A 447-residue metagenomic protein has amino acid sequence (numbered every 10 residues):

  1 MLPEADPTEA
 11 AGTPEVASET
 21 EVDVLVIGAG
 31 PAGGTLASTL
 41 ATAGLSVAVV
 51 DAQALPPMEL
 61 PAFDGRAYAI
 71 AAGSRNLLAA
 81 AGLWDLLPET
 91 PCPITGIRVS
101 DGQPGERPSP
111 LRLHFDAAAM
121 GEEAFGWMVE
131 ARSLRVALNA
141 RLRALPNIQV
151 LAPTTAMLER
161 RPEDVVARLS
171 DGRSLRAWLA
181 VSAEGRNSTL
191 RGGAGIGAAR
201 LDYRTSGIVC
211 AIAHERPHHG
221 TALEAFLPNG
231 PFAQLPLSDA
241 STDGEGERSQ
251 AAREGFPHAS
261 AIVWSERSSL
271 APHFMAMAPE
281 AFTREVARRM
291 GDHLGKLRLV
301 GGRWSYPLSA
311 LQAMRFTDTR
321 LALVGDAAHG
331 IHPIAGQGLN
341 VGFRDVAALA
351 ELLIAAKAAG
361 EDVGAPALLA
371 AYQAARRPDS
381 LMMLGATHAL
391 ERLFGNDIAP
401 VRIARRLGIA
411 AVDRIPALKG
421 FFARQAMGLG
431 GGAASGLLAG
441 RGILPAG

Functional and structural regions predicted by a protein language model:
M1-V24, T39-A43: Extreme N-terminal leader/targeting segments of oxidoreductases
E19-T20, T90-G193, L201-S206: Conserved N-terminal helical subregion
D23-V49: N-terminal Rossmann-like FAD-binding beta1-loop-alpha1 element of flavoenzymes
A41-R66: Glycine-rich FAD pyrophosphate-binding loop
A62-P104: N-terminal FAD cofactor-binding segment of flavoenzymes
N187-A222, F226, F232, S268-L270 (+1 more regions): Central beta-strand plus flanking loop segment that forms part of the substrate or channel wall within the catalytic
L227-Y306: Conserved FAD/dinucleotide-binding core of flavoprotein oxidoreductases
E351-G447: C-terminal helical "tail/cap" subdomain of flavin- and related membrane-associated enzymes
